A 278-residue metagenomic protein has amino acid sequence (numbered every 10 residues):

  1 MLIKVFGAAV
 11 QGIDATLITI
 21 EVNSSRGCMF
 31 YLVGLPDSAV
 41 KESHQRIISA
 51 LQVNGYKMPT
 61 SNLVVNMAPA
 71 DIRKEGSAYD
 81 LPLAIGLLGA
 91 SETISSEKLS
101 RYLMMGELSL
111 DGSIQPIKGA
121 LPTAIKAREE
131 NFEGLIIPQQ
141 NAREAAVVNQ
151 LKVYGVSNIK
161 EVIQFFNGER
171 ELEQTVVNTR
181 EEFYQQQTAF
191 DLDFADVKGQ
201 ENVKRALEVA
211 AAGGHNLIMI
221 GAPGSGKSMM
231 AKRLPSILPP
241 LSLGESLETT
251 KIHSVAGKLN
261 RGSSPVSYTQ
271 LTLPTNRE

Functional and structural regions predicted by a protein language model:
M1-K232: Peripheral, non-AAA+ core regions of ATP-driven protein-machinery
A90, I237, T272: Active-site catalytic microenvironments for nucleophilic, acid-base chemistry
E107, Q270-E278: Single conserved hydrophobic/aromatic residue that forms the stacking wall/gate of nucleotide- or nucleobase-binding
M219-A256: Walker A/P-loop
T250, V266-S267, L271: Conserved Walker-type P-loop NTP-binding/catalytic site
